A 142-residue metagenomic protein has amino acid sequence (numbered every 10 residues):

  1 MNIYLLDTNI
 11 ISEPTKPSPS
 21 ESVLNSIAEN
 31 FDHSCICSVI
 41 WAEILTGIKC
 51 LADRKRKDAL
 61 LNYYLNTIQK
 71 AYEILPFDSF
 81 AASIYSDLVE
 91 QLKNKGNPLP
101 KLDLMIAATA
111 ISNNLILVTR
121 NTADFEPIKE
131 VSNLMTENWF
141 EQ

Functional and structural regions predicted by a protein language model:
M1-I36, K49-L65: Short, well-structured N-terminal submotif of metal-dependent ribonuclease cores
I3, A107, I111-Q142: Acidic, PIN/NYN-like endoribonuclease modules and their adjacent C-terminal/linker elements
I10, I40, A81, I106 (+1 more regions): Alpha-helix capping/helix-boundary segments
I11-S12, A42-L45, E126, E137: Nucleotide phosphate-binding site architecture
E13-P14, G47, Y85, I128: Residues that scaffold the ATP/ADP-binding catalytic core of kinase and kinase-like folds
H33, E73, N133-M135: Conserved beta-strand segments of alpha/beta enzyme cores
T46-K49, E73-I116: Active-site neighborhoods of divalent-metal-dependent phosphate/nucleic-acid chemistry enzymes
L51-K55, K93, L134-N138: Short, hinge-like loop/turn segments at secondary-structure boundaries
